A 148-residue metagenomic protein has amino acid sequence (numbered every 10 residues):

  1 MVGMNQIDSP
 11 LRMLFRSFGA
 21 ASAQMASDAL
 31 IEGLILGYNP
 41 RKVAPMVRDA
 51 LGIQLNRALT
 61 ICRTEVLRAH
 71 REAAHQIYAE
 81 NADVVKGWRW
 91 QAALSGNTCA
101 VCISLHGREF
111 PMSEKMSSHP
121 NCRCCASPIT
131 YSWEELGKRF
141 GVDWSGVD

Functional and structural regions predicted by a protein language model:
M1-P10, Q54, C99, P111 (+1 more regions): Alpha-helix initiation/capping motif
M1-R48: Structured, charged N-terminal subsegments at the starts of enzyme catalytic cores and at intra-chain domain/subunit
F18-S22, Q54, L94, M116: Secondary-structure capping and boundary motifs in well-ordered enzyme cores
A50, T60-D148: Activation/maturation switch segments at domain boundaries
R57: Anionic-ligand-binding alpha/beta catalytic cores of soluble enzymes and soluble regulatory domains that recognize
